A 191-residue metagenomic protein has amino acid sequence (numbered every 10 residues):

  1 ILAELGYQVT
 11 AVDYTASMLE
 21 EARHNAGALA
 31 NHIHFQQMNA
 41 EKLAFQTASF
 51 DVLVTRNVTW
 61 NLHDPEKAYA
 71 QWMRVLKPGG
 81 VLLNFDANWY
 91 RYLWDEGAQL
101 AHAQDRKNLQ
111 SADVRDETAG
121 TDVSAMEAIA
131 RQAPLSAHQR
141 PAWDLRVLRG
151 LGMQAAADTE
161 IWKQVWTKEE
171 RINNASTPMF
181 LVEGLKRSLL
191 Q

Functional and structural regions predicted by a protein language model:
I1-K42: Class I SAM-dependent methyltransferase SAM/SAH-binding core
S17, L62-K67, Y92: Short N-terminal helix/helix-N-cap motif within the alpha/beta-hydrolase-1
E41-L53: A short acidic, Gly/Pro-enriched loop at the edge of an enzyme's catalytic core that lines a small-molecule cofactor
D51-P65: A short SAM/SAH-binding and catalytic strip from SAM-dependent methyltransferases
E66-V81: A short glycine-rich, Lys/Arg-flanked "PGG" loop and its adjoining helix->strand segment in the class I
V81-G120: Conserved class I S-adenosyl-L-methionine
P134-G152, A156-T159: Short alpha-helix
L151-M153, E160, K168-Q191: Core SAM-dependent methyltransferase catalytic element
